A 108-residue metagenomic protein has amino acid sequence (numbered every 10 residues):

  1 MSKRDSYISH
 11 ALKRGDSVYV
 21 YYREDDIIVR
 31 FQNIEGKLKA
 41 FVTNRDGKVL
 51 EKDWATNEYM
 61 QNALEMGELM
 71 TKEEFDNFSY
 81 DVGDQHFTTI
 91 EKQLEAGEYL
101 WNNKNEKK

Functional and structural regions predicted by a protein language model:
S2-Y22: Negatively charged, low-complexity tracts enriched in Asp/Glu with abundant Ser/Thr
S6, S17, D26-I27, N77 (+2 more regions): Short linear motifs in intrinsically disordered/low-complexity regions
Y21, Y59, E106-K108: Mixed-charge, low-complexity intrinsically disordered regions
D25-E35: Broad, structure-driven detector of short, well-ordered beta-strand segments within folded domains
I34-Q85: Acidic, low-complexity, intrinsically disordered interaction modules
Q93-K108: C-terminal charged interaction modules
